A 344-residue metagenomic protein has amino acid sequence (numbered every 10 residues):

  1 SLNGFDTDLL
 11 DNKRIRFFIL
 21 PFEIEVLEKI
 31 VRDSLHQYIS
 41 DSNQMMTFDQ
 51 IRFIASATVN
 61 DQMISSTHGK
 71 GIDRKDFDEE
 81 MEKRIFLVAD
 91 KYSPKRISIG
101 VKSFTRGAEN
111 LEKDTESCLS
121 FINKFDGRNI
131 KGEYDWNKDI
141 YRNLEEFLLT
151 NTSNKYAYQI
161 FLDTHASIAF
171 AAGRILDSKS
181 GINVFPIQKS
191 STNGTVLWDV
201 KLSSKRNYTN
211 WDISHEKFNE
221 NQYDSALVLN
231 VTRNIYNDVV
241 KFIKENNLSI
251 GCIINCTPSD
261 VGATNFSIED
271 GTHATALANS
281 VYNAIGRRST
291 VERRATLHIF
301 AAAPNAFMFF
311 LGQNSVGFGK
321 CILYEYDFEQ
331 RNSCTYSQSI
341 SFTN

Functional and structural regions predicted by a protein language model:
S1-T105, E109-K113, S120: Acidic metal-coordinating catalytic centers involved in nucleic-acid phosphodiester chemistry
V101-F104, Y134, F161-H165, V228-N234 (+1 more regions): Structural motif
N123-I140: Long, hydrophobic alpha/beta structural blocks
I140-N151, H273-R293, F307: A short, acidic, amphipathic alpha-helical segment used as a generic capping/interface helix at domain edges
S153-V196, F300-A303, F307-M308, V316: Hydrophobic, ordered structural segments
D177-N210, S259-S267, Y326-T343: Long, charge-dense
R206-N283: Redox- and metal-dependent alpha/beta enzyme cores, enriched for Fe-S-associated oxidoreductases and cofactor-handling
N283-N344: C-terminal functional regions that serve as terminal interaction/effector modules
